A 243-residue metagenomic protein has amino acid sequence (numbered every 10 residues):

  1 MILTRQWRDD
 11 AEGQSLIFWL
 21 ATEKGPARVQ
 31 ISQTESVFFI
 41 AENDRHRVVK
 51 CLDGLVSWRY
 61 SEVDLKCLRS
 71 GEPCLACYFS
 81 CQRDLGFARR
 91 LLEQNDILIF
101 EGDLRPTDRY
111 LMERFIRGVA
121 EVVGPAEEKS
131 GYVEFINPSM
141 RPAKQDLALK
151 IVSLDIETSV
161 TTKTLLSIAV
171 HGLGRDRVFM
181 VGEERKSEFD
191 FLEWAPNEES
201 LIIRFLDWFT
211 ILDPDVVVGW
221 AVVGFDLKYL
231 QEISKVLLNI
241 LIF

Functional and structural regions predicted by a protein language model:
M1-F243: The two-metal-ion catalytic cores of nucleic-acid processing enzymes
